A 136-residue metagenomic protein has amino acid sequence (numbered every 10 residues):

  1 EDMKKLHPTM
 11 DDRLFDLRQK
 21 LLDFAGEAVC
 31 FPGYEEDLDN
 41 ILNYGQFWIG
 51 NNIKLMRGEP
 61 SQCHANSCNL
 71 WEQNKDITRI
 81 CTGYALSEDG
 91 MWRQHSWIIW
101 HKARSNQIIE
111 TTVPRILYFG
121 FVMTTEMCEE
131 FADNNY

Functional and structural regions predicted by a protein language model:
E1-Y136: A structural boundary/capping signal
